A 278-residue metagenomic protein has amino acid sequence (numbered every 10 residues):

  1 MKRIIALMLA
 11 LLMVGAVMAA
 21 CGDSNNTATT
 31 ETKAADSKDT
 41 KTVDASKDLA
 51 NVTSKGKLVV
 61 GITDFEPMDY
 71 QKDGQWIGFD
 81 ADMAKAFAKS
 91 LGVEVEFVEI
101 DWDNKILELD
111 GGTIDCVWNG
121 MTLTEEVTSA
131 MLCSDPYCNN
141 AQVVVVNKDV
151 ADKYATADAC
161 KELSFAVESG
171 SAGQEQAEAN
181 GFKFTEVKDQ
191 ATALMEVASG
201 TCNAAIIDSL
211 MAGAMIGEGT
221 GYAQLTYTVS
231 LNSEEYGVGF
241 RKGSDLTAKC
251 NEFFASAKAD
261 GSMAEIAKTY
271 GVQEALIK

Functional and structural regions predicted by a protein language model:
V17-T30: Bacterial lipoprotein signal-peptidase II cleavage site
K33, K41-G120: Extracytoplasmic small-molecule ligand-binding "clamshell" domains of the periplasmic binding protein/Venus flytrap
K41-S46, A172-K188, Q224-Y227, K249-K278: Ligand-binding clefts/hinges and TM-proximal coupling segments of bilobed small-molecule sensing domains
L58-I62, T156-G170: Short loop->beta-strand "edge-of-pocket" segments that line small-molecule binding or catalytic clefts across diverse
A81-S90, K148, S169-S171, E235-E274: Extended ligand-binding regions for polar small-molecule ligands
K85, K89, E94-A159, Q224 (+1 more regions): Acidic, polar ligand-binding/catalytic clefts
E96-E108, D152, S169-A172, T185-S199 (+1 more regions): Short helix-initiation/N-cap motifs at beta->coil->alpha
N139-V146, S209, G213-A255, Q273-K278: Periplasmic-binding protein-like
